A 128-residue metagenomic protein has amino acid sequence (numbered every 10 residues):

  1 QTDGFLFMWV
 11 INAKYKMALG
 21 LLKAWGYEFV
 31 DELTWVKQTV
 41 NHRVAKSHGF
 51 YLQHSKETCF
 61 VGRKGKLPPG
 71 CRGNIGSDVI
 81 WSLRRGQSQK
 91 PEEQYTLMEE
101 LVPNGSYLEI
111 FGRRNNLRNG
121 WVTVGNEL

Functional and structural regions predicted by a protein language model:
D3-L128: Class I S-adenosyl-L-methionine
